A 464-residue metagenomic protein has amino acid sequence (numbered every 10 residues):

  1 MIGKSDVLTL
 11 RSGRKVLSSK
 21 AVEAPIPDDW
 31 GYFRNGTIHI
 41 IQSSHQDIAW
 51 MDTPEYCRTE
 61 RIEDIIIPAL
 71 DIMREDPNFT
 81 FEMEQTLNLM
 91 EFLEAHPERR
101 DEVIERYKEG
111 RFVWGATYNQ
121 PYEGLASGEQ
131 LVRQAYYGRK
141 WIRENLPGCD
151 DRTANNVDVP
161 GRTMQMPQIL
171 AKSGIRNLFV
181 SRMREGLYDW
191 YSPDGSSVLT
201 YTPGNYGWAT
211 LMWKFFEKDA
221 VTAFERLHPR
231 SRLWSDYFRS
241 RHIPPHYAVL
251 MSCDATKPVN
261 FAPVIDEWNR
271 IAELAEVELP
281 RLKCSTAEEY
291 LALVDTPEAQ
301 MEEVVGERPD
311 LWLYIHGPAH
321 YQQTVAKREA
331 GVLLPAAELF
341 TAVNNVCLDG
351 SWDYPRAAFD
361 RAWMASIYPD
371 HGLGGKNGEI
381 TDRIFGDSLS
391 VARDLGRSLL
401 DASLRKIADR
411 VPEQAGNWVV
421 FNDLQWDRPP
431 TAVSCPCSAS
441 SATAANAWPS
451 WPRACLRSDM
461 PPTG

Functional and structural regions predicted by a protein language model:
I2-D423, T443, P449-C455, D459-T463: Catalytic-domain carbohydrate-binding cleft regions of carbohydrate-active enzymes
F421-S438: Surface-exposed beta-strand/loop patches in extracellular or lumenal glycoproteins
C435-A447: Solvent-exposed beta-hairpin/edge-strand motifs
